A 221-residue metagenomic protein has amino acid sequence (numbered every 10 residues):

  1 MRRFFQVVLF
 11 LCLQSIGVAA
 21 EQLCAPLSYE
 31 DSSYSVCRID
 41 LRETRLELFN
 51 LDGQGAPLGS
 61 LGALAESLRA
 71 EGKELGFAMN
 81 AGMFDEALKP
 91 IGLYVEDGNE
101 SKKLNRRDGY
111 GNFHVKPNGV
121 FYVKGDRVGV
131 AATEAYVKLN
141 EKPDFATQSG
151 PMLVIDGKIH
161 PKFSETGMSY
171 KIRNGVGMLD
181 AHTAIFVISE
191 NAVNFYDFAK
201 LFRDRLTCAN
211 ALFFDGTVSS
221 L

Functional and structural regions predicted by a protein language model:
R2-F10: Sec-dependent signal peptide recognition, specifically the positively charged N-region followed immediately by
R3, L61-A65, F121, V128: Generic hydrophobic, helix-prone segments enriched in Leu/Val/Ile
R3, Q14, A209-N210: Short, intrinsically disordered/low-complexity patches at protein termini and at juxtamembrane boundaries
V8, E86, S101, H160-P161: A broad, structure-centric signal for solvent-exposed, well-ordered loop/edge residues that line or flank functional
F10-V18: Hydrophobic h-region of N-terminal signal peptides that target proteins for export in Gram-negative bacteria
G17-N112: Zymogen propeptides
E74, L104-L221: Active-site beta-strand/loop microenvironment that shapes enzyme catalytic pockets
